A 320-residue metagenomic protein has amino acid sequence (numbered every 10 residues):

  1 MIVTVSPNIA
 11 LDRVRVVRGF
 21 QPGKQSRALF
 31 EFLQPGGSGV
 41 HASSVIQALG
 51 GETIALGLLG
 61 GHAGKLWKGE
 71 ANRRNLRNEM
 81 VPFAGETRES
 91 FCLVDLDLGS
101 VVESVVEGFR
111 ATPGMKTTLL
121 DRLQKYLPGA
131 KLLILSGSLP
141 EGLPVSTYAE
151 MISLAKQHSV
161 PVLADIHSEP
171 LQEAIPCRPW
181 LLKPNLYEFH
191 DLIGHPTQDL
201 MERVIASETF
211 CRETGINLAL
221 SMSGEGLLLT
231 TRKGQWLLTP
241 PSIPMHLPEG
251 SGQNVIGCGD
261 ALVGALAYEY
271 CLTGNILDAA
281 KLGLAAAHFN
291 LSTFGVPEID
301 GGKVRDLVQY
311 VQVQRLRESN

Functional and structural regions predicted by a protein language model:
M1-Q21: Positively charged, low-complexity intrinsically disordered leader regions
R27-Q34, E208, P240-G257: Short pre-catalytic strand/loop immediately N-terminal to key active-site residues, enriched for Gly-Thr
R27-R88, L307-Y310: Substrate-binding N-lobe of the ribokinase-like
I46, N185, G259: Short, conserved phosphate/pyrophosphate- and ester-handling motifs at nucleotide-, phospho-/glycolipid
L93-G129: Conserved phosphate-binding/catalytic loop of the ribokinase/pfkB sugar-kinase fold
L127-G142: Short acidic, glycine-rich surface-loop motifs adjacent to enzyme active sites
V145-W236: Conserved phosphate/ATP/ADP-binding segment of small-molecule kinases
E213-I216, G224, I243-Q312: Conserved post-catalytic alpha-helical subdomain immediately downstream of the catalytic base and nucleotide-binding
